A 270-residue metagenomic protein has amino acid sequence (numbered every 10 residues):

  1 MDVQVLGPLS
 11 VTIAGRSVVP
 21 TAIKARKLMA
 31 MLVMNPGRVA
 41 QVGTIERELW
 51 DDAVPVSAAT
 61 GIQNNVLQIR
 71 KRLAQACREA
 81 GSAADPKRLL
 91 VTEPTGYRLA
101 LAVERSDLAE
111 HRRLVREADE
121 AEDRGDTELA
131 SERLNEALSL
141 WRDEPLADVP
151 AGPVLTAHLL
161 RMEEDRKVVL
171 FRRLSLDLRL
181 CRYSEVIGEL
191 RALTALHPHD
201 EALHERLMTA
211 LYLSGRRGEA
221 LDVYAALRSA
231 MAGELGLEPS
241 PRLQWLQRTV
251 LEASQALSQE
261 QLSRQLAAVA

Functional and structural regions predicted by a protein language model:
M1-G188, A192, Q255-A270: Intrinsically disordered, low-complexity protein-interaction/activation regions
E46-W50, N135, M208, A225 (+1 more regions): Short amphipathic alpha-helical surface patches that mediate protein-protein
R72-E79, L213-S214, A230, E234: Residue cluster at the C-terminal edge of the helix-turn-helix DNA-binding motif
D126, S214-R217: Short, positively charged
P150-L170, H204, M208-L213, L237-A253: TPR/TPR-like alpha-solenoid helical repeat scaffolds
L178, R182-I187, L193-T194, D200-L213: Alpha-helical protein-protein interaction scaffolds
A195-H204, R217-A270: C-terminal non-catalytic interaction modules
